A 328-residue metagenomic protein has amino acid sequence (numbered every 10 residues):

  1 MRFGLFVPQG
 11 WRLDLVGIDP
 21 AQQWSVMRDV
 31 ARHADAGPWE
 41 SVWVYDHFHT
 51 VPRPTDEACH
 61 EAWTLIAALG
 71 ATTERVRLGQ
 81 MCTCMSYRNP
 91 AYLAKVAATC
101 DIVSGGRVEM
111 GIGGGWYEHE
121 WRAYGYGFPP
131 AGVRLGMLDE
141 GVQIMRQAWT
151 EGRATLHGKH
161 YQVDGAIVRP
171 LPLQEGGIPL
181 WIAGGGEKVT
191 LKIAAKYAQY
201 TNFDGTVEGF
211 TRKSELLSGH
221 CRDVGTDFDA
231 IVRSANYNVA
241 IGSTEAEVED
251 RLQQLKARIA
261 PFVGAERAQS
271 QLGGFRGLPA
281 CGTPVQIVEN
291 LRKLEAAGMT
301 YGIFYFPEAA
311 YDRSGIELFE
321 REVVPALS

Functional and structural regions predicted by a protein language model:
M1-S328: Active-site-adjacent structural elements that line small-molecule/cofactor binding pockets in enzymes
